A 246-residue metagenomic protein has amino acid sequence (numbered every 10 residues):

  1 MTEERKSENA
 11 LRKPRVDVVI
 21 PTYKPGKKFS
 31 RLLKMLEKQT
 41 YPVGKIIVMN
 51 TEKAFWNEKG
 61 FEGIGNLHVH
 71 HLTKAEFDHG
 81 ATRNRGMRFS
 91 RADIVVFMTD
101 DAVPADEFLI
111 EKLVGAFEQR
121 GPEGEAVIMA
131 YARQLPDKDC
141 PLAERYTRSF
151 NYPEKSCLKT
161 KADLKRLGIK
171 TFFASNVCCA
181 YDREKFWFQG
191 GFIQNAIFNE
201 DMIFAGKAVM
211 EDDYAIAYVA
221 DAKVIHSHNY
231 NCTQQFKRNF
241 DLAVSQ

Functional and structural regions predicted by a protein language model:
P25-K38: Short, well-formed alpha-helical segments that are part of the catalytic scaffolds of diverse glycosyltransferases
L33, V43-K53, L72: Short beta-strand/loop segment that forms part of the nucleotide-sugar
T73-S90: Glycine-rich, basic loop-to-helix element that forms the pyrophosphate-binding segment of sugar-nucleotide handling
V95: Short aromatic/hydrophobic "clamp" motif used to bind/position activated sugar donors
E107-R145: Conserved donor NDP-sugar-binding/catalytic core segment of glycosyltransferases
K161-Y181, I197: A recurrent flexible, glycine/aromatic-enriched loop bordering the glycosyltransferase active site that acts as
I197-F204: Acidic donor-binding loop at a coil-to-helix junction in glycosyltransferase catalytic cores that engages
D221-A222, T233-Q246: Catalytic core of nucleotide-sugar-dependent glycosyltransferases
